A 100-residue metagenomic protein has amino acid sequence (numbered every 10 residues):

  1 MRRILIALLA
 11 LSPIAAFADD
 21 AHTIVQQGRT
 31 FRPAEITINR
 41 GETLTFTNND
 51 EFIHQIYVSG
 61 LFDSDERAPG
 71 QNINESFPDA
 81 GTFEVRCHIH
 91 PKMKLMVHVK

Functional and structural regions predicted by a protein language model:
M1-I4: Positively charged n-region of N-terminal signal peptides that target proteins for export
A7-L8, A16-K100: Extracytoplasmic copper-binding redox domains, predominantly the cupredoxin/blue-copper superfamily
